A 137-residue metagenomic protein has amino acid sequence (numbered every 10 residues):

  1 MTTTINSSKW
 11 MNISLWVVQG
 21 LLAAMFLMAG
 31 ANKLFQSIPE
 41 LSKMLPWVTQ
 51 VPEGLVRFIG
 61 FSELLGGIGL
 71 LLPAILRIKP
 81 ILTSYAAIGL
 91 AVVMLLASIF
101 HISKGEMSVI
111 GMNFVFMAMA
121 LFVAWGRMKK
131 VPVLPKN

Functional and structural regions predicted by a protein language model:
M1-N137: Membrane-interface extramembranous regions
